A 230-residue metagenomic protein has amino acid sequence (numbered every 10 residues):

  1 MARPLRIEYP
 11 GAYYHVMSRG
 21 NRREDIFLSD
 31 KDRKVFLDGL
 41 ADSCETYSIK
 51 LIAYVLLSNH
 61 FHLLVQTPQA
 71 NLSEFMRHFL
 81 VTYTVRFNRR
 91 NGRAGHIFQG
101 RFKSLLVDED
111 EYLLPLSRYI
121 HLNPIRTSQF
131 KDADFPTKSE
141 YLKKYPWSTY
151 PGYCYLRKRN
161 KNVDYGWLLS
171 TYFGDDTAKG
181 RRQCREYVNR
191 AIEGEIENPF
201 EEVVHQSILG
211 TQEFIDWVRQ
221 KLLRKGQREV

Functional and structural regions predicted by a protein language model:
M1-A53, L57-S58, Q66-V230: Short Pro-Cys-Gly-centered "Cys-loop" motif that presents a nucleophilic cysteine in a tight turn
